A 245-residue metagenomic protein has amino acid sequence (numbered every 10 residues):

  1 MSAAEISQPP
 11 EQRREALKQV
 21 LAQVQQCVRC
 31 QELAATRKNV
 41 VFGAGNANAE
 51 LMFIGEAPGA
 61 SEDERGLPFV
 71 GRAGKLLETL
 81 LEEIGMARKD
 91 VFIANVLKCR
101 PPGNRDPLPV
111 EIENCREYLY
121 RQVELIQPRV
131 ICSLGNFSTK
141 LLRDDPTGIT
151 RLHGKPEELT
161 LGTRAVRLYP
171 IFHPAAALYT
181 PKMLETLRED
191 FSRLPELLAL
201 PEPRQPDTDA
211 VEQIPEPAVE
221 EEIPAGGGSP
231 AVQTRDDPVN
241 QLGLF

Functional and structural regions predicted by a protein language model:
M1-I223, V232-F245: A polyanion-binding, active-site-adjacent surface
